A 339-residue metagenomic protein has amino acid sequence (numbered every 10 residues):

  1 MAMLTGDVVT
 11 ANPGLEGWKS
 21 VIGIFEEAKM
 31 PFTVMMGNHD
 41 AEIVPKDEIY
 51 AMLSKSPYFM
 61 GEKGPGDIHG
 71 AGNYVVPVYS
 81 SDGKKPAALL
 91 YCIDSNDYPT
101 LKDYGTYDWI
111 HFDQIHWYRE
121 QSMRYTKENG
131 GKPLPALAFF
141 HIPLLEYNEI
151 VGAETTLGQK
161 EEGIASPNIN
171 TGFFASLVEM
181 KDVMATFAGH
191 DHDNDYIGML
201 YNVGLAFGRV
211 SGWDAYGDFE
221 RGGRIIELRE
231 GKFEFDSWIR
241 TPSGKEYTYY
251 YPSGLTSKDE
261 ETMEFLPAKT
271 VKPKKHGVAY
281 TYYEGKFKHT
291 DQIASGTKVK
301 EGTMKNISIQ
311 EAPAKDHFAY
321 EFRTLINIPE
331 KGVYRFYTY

Functional and structural regions predicted by a protein language model:
M1-S20: N-terminal active-site segment of His-dependent metallophosphoesterases
A2, E26-T33, K85-L89, G130-A136 (+3 more regions): Loop/turn elements at helix/coil->beta-strand transitions in domains of secreted/extracellular proteins
T10-P13, V34-P45, Y98-L101, I142-E149 (+3 more regions): Active-site environment of divalent metal-dependent phosphoester hydrolases
K19-G131, R224-R229: Extended active-site neighborhood of metal-dependent phosphoesterases/phosphodiesterases
P77-Y79, F173-V178, N194-E264: Binuclear metal-dependent phosphoesterase catalytic core
A87-D97, F139, V203-V210: Active-site-proximal beta-strand elements of phosphoester/diester hydrolases
L89, Y104-D195: His/acidic metal-ligating clusters that form di-metal
T262-R335, Y339: Extracellular/secretory pathway-exposed regions associated with glycan biology
